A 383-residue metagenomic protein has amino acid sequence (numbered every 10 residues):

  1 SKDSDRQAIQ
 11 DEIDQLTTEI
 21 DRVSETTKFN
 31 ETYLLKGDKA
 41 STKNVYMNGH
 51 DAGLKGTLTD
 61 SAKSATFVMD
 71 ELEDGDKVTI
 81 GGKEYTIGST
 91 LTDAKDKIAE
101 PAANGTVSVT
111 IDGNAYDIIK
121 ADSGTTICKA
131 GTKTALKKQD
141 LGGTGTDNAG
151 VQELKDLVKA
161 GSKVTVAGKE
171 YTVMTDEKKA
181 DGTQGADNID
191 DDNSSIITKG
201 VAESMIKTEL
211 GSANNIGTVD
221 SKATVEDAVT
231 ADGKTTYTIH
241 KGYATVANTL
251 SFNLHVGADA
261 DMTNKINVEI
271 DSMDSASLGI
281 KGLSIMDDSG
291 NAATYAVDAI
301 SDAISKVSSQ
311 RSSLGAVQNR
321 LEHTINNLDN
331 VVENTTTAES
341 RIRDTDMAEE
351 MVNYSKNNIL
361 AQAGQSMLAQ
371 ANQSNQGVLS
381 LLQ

Functional and structural regions predicted by a protein language model:
S1-Q383: Primary detection of the long, small/polar-rich alpha-helical "axial" segments characteristic of bacterial flagellar
